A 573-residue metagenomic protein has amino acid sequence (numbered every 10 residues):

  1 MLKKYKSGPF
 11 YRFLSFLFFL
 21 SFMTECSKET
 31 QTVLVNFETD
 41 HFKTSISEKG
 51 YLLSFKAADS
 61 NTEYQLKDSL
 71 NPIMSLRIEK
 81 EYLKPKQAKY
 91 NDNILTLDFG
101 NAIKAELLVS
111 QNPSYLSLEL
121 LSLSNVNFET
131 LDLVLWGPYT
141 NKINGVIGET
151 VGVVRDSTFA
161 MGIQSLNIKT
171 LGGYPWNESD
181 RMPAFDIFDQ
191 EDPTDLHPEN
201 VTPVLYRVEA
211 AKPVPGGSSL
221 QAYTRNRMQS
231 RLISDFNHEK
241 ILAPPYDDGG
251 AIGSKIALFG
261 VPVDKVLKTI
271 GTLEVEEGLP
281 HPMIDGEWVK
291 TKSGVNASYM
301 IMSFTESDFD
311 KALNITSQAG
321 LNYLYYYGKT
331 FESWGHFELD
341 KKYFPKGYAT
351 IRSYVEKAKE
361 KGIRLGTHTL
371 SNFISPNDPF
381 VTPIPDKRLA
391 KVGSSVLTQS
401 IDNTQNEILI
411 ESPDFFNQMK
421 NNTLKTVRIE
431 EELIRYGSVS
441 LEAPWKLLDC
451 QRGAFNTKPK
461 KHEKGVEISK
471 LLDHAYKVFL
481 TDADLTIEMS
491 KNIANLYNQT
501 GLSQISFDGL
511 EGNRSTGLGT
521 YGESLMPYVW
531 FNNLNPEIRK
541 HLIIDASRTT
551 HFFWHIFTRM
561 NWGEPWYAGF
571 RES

Functional and structural regions predicted by a protein language model:
F13-F22: Bacterial N-terminal signal peptides
F22-V33: Bacterial Sec-dependent signal peptides at the C-terminal "C-region" and cleavage site
F37-L324, R364-L365, S503-Q504: Carbohydrate-recognition beta-sandwich/jelly-roll modules in extracellular/periplasmic carbohydrate-active proteins
A105-Y115, F128-N144, F415-E431, T457-Y476: Extended Gly/Ser/Thr-rich low-complexity repeat segments, especially those forming or decorating extracellular
V295-P383, E488: Aromatic- and glycine-enriched glycan-recognition loops and surfaces that form the carbohydrate-binding subsites
N322-T330, S490-L518: Active-site groove signature of glycoside hydrolases
S371-P459: Autoprocessing Asn-cyclization modules and mimics
P376, F380-G393, L471-E488, T500 (+1 more regions): Glycan-recognition surfaces
